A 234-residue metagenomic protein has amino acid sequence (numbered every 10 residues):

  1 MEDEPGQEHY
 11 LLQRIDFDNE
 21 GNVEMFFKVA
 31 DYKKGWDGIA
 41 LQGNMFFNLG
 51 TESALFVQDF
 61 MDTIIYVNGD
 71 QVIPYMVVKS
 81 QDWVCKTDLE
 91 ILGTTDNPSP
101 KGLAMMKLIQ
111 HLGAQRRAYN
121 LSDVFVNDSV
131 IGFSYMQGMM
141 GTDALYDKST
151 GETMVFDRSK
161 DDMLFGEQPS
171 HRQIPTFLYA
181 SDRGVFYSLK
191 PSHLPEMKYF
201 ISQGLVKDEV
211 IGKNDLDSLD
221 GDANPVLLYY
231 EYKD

Functional and structural regions predicted by a protein language model:
M1-G6, Q13, M45-Y66, R116-G141 (+3 more regions): Short beta-strand elements that form the blades of beta-propeller/WD-repeat-like and other beta-sheet-rich scaffold
P5-G6, I15, P98-G102: Ligand-binding grooves and catalytic loops that recognize ribose/phosphate and carbohydrate rings, and esterified lipid
E8-E20, M61-I65, T142-E152, L219-E231: Beta-propeller blade signature
I15-Y75: Loop-centered beta-sheet repeat module
Y32-G35, Y75-R117, S149-R183, L194-K198 (+1 more regions): Conserved blade-ending motifs and adjacent loop-strand segments that build the rim/top face of beta-propeller domains
G69, M136, R158: Surface loops and adjacent helix of pleckstrin homology
V72-V77, G141-Y146: Short acidic alpha-helical/loop segments enriched in Asp/Glu that coordinate divalent cations
K198-K233: C-terminal functional modules
